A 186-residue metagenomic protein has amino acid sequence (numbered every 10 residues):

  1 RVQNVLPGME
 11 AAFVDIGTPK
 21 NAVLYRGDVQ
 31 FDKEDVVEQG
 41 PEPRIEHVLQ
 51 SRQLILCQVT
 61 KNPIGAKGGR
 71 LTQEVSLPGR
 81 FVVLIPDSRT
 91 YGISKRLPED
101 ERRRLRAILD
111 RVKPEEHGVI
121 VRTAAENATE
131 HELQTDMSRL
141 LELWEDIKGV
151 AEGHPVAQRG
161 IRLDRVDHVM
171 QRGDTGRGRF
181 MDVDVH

Functional and structural regions predicted by a protein language model:
R1-H168, R172, R177-H186: Single-stranded RNA-binding surfaces
